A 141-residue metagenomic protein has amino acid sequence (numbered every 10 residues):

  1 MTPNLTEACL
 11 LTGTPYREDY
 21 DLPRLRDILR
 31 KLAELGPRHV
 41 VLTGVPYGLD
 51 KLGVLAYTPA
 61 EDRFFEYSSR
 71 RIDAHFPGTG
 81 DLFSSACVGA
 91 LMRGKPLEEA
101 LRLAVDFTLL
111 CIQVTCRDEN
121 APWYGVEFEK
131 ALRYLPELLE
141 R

Functional and structural regions predicted by a protein language model:
M1-F64: Conserved phosphate/ATP/ADP-binding segment of small-molecule kinases
E7, G44-G48, R70-D73, V105-L109: Glycine-rich beta-alpha junction loops
L10, A74-L97: Short, small-residue alpha-helix embedded
D21-I28, T79, F83, P96-L97 (+2 more regions): General structural feature for long, well-ordered alpha-helical segments within catalytic domains of soluble enzymes
L52-V54, D62-Y67, G125-P136: Short, well-ordered strand-loop elements centered on a beta-strand within folded domains, enriched for acidic residues
R63-F64, A90-A104: Phosphate-handling active-site elements
R63-P77: Short pre-catalytic strand/loop immediately N-terminal to key active-site residues, enriched for Gly-Thr
E98-R141: Charged C-terminal helix
